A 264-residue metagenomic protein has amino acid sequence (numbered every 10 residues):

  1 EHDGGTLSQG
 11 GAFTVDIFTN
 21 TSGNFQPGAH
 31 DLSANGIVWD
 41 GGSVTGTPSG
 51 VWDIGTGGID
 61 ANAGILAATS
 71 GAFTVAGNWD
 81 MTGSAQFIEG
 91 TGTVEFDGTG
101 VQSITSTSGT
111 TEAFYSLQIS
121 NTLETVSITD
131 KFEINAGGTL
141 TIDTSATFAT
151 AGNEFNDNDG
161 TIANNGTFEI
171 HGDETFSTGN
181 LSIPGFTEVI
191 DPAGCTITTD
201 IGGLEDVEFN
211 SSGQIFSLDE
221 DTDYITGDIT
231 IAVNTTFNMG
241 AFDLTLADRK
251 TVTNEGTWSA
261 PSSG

Functional and structural regions predicted by a protein language model:
E1-G264: Extracellular beta-strand-rich, repetitive "passenger/adhesive" scaffolds that bind or process carbohydrates
